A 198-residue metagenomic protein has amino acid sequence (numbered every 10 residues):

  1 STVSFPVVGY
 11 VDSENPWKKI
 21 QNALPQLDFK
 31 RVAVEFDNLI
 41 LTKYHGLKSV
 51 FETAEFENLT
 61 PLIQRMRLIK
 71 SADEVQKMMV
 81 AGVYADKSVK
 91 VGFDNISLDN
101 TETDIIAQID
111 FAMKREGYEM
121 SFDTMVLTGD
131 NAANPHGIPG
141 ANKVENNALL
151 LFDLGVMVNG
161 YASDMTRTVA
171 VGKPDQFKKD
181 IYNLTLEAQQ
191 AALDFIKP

Functional and structural regions predicted by a protein language model:
S1-P198: Active-site neighborhoods and metal-handling regions in enzymes and metal-associated proteins
